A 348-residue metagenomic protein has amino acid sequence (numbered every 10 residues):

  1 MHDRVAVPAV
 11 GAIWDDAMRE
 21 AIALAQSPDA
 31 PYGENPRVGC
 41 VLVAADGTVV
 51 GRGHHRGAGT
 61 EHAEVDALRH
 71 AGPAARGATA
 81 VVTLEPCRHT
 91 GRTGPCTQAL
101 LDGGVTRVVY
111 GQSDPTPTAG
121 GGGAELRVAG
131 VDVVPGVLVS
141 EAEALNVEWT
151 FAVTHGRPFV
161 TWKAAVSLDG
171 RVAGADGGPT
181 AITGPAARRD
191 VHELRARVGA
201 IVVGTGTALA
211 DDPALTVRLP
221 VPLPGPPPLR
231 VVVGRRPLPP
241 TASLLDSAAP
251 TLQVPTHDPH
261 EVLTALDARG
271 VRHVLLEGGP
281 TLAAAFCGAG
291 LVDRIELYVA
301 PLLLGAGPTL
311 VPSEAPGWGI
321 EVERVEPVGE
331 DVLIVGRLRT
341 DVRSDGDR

Functional and structural regions predicted by a protein language model:
H2-P36, G51, H70, A75 (+4 more regions): Enzymes that bind and transform nitrogen-containing heteroaromatic metabolites
R19-Q26, V82, A99-G104, A142-T150: Short, mixed-charge, low-aromatic patches
A30-Y32, G123, V137-A165: Proteins enriched for Cys/Gly/acidic motifs involved in redox and nucleic-acid/cofactor modification
V41-E141, A285-C287: Zn2+-dependent cytidine deaminase-like catalytic core
A44-A45, T154-H155, R337-R339: Active-site beta-strand termini and strand-to-loop segments that position acidic
P115, A119, P135-L138, V153-R157 (+2 more regions): Short capping loops/turns at secondary-structure boundaries
V128, V153-H155, E314-A315: Short alpha-helix boundary/capping motifs
